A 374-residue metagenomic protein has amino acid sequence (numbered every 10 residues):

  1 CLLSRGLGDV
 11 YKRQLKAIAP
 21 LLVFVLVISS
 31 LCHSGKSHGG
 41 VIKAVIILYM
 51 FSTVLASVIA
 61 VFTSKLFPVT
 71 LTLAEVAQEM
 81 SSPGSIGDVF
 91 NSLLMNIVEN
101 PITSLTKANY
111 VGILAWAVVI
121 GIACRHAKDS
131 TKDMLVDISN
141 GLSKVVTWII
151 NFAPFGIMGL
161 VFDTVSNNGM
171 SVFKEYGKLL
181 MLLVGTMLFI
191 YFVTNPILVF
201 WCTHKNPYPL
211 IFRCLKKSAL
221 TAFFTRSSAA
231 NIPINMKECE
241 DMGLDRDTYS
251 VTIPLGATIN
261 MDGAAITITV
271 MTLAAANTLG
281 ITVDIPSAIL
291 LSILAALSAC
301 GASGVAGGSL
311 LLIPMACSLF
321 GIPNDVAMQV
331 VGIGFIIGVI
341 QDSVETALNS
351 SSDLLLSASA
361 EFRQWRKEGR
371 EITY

Functional and structural regions predicted by a protein language model:
C1-L7: Single conserved hydrophobic/aromatic residue that forms the stacking wall/gate of nucleotide- or nucleobase-binding
D9-L15, G40-P209, R370-Y374: Signature of multi-pass transmembrane helix bundles
Q14, M50-V54, V58, V184-F189 (+4 more regions): Hydrophobic transmembrane alpha-helical segments of multi-pass transport and channel proteins
L31-G40, H126-S130, N168, H204-P207 (+4 more regions): Juxtamembrane helix-boundary/capping and inter-helix hinge elements in multi-pass membrane proteins
G39, M170-K178, K205-R213, I281-L290 (+1 more regions): Membrane-water interface of transmembrane alpha-helices in multipass transporters/channels
G39-A44, T147-N151, D241-A257, I285-P286 (+1 more regions): Membrane-interface alpha-helices at helix entry/exit sites of multi-pass transporters
T72, V270-Y374: Transmembrane alpha-helical segments and their short flanking loops that form helix-hairpins/helix-helix interfaces
K217-A299, K367-R370, Y374: Helix-loop-helix junctions within the multi-pass membrane cores of secondary transporters/permeases
